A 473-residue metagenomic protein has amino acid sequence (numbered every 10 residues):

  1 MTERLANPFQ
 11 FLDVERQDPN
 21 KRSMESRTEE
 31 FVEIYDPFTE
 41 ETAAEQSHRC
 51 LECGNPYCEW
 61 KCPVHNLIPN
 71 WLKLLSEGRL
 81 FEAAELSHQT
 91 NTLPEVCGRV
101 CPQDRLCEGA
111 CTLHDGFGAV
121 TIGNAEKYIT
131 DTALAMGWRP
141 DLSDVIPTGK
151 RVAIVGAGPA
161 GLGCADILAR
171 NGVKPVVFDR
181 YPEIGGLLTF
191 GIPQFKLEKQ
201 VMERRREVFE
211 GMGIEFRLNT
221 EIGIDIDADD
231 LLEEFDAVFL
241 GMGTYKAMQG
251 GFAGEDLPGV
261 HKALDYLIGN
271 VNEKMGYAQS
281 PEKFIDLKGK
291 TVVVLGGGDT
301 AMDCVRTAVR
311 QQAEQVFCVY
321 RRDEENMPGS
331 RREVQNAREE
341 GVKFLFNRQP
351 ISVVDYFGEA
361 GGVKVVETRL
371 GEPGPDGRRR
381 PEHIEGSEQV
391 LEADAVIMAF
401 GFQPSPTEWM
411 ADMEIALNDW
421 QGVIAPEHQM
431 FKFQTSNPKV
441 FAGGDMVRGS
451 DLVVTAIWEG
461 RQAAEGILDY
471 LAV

Functional and structural regions predicted by a protein language model:
F9-D36, H65-E77, S87-H88, D115 (+10 more regions): Beta1-alpha1 glycine-rich phosphate/pyrophosphate-binding loop at the start of Rossmann-like nucleotide-binding domains
P37-P56, L80-L106: Immediate flanking context of iron-sulfur cluster ligation sites
W71, E95-C97, D104-V155, N171 (+3 more regions): FAD-binding core/adjacent interface of flavoenzyme oxidoreductases
T92, G158-P159, G298-T300, M446-V447: Residue-level detector of alpha-helix initiation sites
E221-D236, P281, Y356-E388: Conserved beta-strand-loop-beta-strand element in the redox core of flavoprotein oxidoreductases
D256-G289, P373-S450: FAD-site-proximal beta/loop scaffold in flavoenzymes
I285-R322, P381-I384, Q389-A395, F402-Q403 (+3 more regions): Long hydrophobic segments that form regular secondary structure
C304, M446-A472: A conserved FAD-binding loop/helix module that cradles the flavin
